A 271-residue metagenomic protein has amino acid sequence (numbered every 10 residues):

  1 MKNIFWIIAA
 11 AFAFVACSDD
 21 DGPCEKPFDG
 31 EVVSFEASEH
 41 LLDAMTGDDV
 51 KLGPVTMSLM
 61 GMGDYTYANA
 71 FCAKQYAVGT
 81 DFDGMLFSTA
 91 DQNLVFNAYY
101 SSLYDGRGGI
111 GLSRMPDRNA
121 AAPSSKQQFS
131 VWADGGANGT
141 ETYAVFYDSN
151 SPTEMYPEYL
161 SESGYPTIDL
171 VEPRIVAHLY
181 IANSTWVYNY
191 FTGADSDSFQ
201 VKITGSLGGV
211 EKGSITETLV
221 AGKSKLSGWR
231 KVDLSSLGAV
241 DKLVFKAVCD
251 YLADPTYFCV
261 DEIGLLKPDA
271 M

Functional and structural regions predicted by a protein language model:
N3-L42, K267-M271: Bacterial Sec-dependent N-terminal signal peptides
E25-S161: N-terminal targeting leaders for non-cytosolic proteins
G164-D169: Short surface loop/edge beta-strand patches of beta-sandwich-type extracellular domains that form ligand-contact sites
V171-H178, A239-V240: Extended extracellular/luminal ectodomain segments enriched in beta-structured repeat modules
H178-Y180, T204: One-face residue pattern on beta-strands with alternating periodicity enriched for small/polar residues
Y180-S184, F191-G193: Short edge beta-strand/loop segments characteristic of extracellular beta-sandwich folds
Y190-V201: Short coil-to-beta strand junction motifs in C2/discoidin
Q200-M271: Terminal, low-complexity interaction segments
